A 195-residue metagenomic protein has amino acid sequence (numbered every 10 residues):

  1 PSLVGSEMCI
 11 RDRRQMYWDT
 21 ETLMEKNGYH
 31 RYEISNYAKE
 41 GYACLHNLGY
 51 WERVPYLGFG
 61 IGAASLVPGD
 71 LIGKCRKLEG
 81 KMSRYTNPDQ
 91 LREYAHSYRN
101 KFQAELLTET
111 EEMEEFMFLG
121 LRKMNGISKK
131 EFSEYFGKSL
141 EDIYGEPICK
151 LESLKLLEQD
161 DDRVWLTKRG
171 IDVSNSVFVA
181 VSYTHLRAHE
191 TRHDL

Functional and structural regions predicted by a protein language model:
P1-G5, I10, H185-L195: Single conserved hydrophobic/aromatic residue that forms the stacking wall/gate of nucleotide- or nucleobase-binding
S6-K138: C-terminal scaffold of the Radical SAM
E25, E152-S153: Alpha-helix C-terminal capping/helix-coil junction sites
E111-F118, G145, I171, N175: Non-catalytic, well-ordered alpha-helical scaffold segments
S139-K150: Short amphipathic alpha-helical interaction segments
L154-D162: A short, conserved structural fragment
D162-S174: Accessory beta->alpha helical hairpin/"wing" motif in late/C-terminal subdomains of nucleic-acid enzymes
D172-R187: Short, amphipathic alpha-helical interaction segments positioned at domain boundaries
